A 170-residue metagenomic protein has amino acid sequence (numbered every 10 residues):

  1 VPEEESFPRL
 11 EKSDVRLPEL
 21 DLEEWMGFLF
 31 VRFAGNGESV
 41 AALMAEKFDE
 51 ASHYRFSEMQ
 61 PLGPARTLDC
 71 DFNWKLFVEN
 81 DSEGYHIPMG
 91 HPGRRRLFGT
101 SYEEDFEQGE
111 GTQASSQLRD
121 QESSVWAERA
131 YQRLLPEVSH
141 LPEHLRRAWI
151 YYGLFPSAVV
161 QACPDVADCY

Functional and structural regions predicted by a protein language model:
V1-L10, G37-V40, F48: Inter-heme linker and motif-flanking segments adjacent to c-type heme-binding CXXCH motifs in c-type cytochromes
P2-F30: Short Fe-S-cluster ligation motifs
L20-Y170: C-terminal catalytic domain of Rieske-type non-heme iron oxygenases
